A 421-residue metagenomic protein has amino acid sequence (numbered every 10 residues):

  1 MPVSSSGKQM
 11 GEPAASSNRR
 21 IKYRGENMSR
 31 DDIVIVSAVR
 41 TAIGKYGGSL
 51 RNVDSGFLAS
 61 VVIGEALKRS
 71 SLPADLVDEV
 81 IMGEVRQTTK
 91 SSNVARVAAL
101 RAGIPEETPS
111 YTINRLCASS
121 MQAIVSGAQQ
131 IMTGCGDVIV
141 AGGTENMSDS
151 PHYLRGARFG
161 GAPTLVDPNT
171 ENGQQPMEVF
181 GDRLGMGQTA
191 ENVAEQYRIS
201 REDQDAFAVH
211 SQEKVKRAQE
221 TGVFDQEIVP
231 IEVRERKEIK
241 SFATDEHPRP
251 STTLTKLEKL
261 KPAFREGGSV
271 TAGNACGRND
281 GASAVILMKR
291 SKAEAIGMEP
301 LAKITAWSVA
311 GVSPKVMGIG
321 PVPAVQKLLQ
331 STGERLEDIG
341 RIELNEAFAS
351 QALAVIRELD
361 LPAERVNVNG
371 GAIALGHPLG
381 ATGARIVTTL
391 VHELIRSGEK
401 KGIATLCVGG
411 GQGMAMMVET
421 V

Functional and structural regions predicted by a protein language model:
N27-V53, T253-I319, P323, T388-T389 (+3 more regions): Condensing-enzyme catalytic core mediating Claisen C-C bond formation in acyl metabolism
M28-K90, V94-A98, A102, P109 (+5 more regions): Conserved active-site "lid/cap" helical segment
V39-T41, R51-V61, R69, D203-A295 (+2 more regions): N-terminal extracellular/periplasmic Venus flytrap/periplasmic-binding protein-like
S55-S71, V94-A98, A123-S126, M186-V193 (+5 more regions): Short, well-ordered amphipathic alpha-helical segments that serve as non-catalytic structural scaffolds within diverse
E84-D137, F180-G185, S251-G277, E358-R385 (+2 more regions): Conserved catalytic cysteine-centered active-site region of acyl-thioester-dependent Claisen-condensing enzymes
I113-E145, A194-V223, V285-S291, I356 (+2 more regions): Active-site-proximal alpha-helical scaffold in enzymes
V138-V193: Flexible glycine-/small-residue-enriched beta->alpha junction loops that bind anionic phosphate/pyrophosphate groups
Q188-E191, E227, R234-E235, T305-A374: Active-site pocket-lining segment
